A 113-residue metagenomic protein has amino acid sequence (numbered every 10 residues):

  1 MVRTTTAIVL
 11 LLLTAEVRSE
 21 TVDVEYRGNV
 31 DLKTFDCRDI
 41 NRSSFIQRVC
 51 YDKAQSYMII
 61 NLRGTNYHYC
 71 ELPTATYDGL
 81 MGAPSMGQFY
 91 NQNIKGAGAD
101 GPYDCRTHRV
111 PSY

Functional and structural regions predicted by a protein language model:
M1-T6: Bacterial N-terminal signal peptides that target proteins for export
T14-A15: N-terminal signal peptide c-region/cleavage motif recognized by signal peptidases
T21-Y113: Acidic/histidine-enriched, beta-strand-rich ligand/metal-binding domains
